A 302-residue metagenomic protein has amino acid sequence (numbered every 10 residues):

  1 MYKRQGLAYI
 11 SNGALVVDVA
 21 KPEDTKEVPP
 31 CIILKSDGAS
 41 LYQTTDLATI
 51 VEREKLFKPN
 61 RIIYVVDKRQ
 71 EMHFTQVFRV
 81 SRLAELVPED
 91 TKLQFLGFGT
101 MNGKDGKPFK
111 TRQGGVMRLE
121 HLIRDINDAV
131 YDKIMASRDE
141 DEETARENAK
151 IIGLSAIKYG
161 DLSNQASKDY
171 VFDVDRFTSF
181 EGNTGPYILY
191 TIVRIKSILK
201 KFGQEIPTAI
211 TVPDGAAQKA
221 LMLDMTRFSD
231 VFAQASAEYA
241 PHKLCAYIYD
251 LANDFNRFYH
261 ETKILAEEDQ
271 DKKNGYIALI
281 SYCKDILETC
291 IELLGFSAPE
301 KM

Functional and structural regions predicted by a protein language model:
K3-M302: Non-catalytic interaction-recognition regions
